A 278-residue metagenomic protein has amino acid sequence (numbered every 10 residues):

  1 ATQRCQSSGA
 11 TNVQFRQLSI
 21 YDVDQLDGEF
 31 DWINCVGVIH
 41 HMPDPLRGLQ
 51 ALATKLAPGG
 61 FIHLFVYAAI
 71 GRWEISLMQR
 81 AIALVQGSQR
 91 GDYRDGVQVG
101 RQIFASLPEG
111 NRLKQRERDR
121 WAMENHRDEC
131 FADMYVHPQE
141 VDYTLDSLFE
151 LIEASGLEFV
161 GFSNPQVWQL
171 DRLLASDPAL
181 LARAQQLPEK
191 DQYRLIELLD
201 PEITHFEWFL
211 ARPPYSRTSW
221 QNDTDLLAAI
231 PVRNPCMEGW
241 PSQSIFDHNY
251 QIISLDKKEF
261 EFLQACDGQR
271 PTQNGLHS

Functional and structural regions predicted by a protein language model:
S7-D22: Conserved SAM-binding strand-loop segment of SAM-dependent methyltransferases
Y21-I33: A short acidic, Gly/Pro-enriched loop at the edge of an enzyme's catalytic core that lines a small-molecule cofactor
F30-L46, I62, A68-I70: A short SAM/SAH-binding and catalytic strip from SAM-dependent methyltransferases
L46-F61: A short glycine-rich, Lys/Arg-flanked "PGG" loop and its adjoining helix->strand segment in the class I
F61-E117: Conserved class I S-adenosyl-L-methionine
E140-F159: Short alpha-helix
A184-Q264: Acidic, low-complexity/disordered tracts enriched in E/D and polar residues
Q269-H277: Short acidic, hydrophobic short linear motifs in intrinsically disordered regions
